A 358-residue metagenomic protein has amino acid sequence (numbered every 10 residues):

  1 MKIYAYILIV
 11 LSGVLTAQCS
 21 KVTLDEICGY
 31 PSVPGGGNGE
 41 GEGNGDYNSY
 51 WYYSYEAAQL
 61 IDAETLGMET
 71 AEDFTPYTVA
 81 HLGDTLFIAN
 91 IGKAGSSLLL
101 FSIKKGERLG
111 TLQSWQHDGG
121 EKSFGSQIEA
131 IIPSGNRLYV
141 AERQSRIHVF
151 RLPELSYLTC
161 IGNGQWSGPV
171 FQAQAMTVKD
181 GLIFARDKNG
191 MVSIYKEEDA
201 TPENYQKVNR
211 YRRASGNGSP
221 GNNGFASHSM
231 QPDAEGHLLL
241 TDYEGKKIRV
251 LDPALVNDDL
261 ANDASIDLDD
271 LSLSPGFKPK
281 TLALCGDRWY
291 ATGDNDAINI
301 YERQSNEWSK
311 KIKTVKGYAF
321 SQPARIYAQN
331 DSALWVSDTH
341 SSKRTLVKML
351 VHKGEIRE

Functional and structural regions predicted by a protein language model:
G13-M68: Bacterial Sec-dependent N-terminal signal peptides
Q59-T70, E107-K122, S156-G168, E203-G221 (+2 more regions): A short beta-strand motif characteristic of beta-propeller blades
G67-S96: Beta-strand-rich domains and repeat architectures in extracellular enzymes and scaffolds, especially beta-propellers
A71-H81, D118-I132, Q165-V178, A214-D233 (+2 more regions): Beta-rich, blade/repeat-based domains predominating in secreted/periplasmic proteins but also intracellular
T85-A89, R137-V140, L182-A185, H237-L240 (+2 more regions): Conserved beta-propeller blade signature
I91-K93, E142-Q144, D187-N189, E197 (+4 more regions): Short loop/turn segments immediately following the C-termini of beta-strands
S102-E107, R151-S156, K196-T201, D252-N257 (+2 more regions): Short loop/turn segments that connect beta-strands within beta-propeller blades
S321-E358: Blade-level signature of beta-propeller repeat domains, shared across WD40, Kelch, NHL, RCC1 and BNR/Asp-box propellers
